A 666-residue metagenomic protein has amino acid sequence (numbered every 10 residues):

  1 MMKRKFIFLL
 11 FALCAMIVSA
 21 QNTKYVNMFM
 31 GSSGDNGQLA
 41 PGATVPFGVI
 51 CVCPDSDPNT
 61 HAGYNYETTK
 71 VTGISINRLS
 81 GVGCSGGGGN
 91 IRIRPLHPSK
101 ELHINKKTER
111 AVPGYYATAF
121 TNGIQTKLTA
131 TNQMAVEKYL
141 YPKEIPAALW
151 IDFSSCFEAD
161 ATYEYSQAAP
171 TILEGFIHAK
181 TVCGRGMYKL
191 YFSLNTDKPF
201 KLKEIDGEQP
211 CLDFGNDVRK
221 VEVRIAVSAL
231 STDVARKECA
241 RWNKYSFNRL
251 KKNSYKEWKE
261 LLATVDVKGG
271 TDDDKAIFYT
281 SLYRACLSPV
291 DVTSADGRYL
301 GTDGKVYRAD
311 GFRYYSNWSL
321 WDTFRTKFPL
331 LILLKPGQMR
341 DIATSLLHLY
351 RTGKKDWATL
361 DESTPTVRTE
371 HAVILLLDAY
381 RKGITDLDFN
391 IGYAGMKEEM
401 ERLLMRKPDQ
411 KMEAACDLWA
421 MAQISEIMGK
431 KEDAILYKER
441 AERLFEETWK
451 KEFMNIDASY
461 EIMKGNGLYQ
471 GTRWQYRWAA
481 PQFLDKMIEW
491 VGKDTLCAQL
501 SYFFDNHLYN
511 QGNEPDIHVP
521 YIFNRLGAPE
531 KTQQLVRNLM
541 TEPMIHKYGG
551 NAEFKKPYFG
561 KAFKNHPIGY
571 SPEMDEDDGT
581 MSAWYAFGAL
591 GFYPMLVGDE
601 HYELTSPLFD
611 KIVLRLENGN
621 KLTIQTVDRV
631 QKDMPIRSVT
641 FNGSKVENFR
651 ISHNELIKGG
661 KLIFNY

Functional and structural regions predicted by a protein language model:
M1-Q21: Bacterial Sec-dependent N-terminal signal peptides
Q21-F328, I332-I374, R381-L404, P408-M412 (+10 more regions): Accessory carbohydrate-recognition regions in carbohydrate-active enzymes
E413-D417: Hydrophobic, small-residue-rich alpha-helical packing segments that form membrane-like cores
T448-D457, I462-K464: Long, well-ordered, tryptophan-enriched scaffold segments
P607-F609, Q631-P635: Short coil-to-beta strand junction motifs in C2/discoidin
